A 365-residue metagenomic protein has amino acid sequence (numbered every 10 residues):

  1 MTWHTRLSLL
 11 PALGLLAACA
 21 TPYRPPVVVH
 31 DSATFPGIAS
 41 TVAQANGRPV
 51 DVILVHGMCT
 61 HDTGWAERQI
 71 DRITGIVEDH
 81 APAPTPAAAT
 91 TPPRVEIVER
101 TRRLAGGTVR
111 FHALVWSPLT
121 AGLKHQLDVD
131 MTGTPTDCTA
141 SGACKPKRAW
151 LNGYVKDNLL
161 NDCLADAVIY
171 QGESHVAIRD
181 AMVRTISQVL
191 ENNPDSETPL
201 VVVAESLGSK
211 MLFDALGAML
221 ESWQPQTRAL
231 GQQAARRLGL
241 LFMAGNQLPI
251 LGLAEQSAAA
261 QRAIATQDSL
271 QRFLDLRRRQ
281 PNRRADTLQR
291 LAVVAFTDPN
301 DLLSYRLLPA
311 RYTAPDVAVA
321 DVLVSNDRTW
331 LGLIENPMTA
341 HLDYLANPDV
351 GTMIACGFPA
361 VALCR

Functional and structural regions predicted by a protein language model:
M1-L9: Bacterial N-terminal signal peptides that target proteins for export
L15-A18: C-terminal motif of bacterial Sec signal peptides marking the signal peptidase cleavage site
A20-V27, V52-T74, V168-R290: Serine-dependent carboxylesterase/thioesterase catalytic core of lipase-like alpha/beta-hydrolase/SGNH enzymes
T21-A33, R48, V55-T63, T101-E197 (+1 more regions): Active-site catalytic motif of lipid deacylating hydrolases and related acyltransferases
P26-P49, W65-I70, A89-T91: Active-site-proximal alpha-helix that buttresses catalytic centers in soluble enzyme cores
I38, E67-D79, D130-D137, A218: Amphipathic alpha-helical scaffolding segments
G57-C59, A113-P118, T132, D162-A165 (+2 more regions): Lipolytic serine-hydrolase domain surface
D79-V98, F111-V115: A short beta-strand-loop structural module common to alpha/beta enzyme folds
